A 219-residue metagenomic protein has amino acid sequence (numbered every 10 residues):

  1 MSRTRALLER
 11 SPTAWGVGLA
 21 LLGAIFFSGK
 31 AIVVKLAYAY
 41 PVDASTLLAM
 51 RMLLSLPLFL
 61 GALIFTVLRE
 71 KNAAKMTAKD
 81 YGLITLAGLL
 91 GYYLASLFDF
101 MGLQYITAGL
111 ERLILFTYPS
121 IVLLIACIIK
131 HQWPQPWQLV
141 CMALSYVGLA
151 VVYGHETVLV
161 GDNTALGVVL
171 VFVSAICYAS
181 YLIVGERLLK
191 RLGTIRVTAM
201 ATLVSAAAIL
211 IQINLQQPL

Functional and structural regions predicted by a protein language model:
S2-M50, L89, V160-R187, I195 (+1 more regions): Glycine-/small-residue-enriched transmembrane alpha-helix faces in small-molecule transporters and effluxers
L22, M50, A87, I114-T117 (+2 more regions): Hydrophobic core positions of alpha-helical segments in small-molecule transporters and transporter systems
F26, A31, L60-L115, V151: Specific transmembrane alpha-helical segments of multi-pass solute transporters/efflux pumps, especially DMT/EamA
I32-A44, K71-A73, F100-Q104, Y153-A165 (+1 more regions): Membrane-interface helix termini and inter-helical loops of multi-pass transporters
L36, I64, Y93, L97 (+8 more regions): Membrane-interface helix caps of multi-pass small-molecule transporters
T46-P57, S96-W133, Q138, S174: Specific alpha-helical transmembrane segments that line the substrate/conduction pathway and gating interfaces
F59, I125, P134-E156, T202-L203 (+1 more regions): Hydrophobic transmembrane alpha-helices of multi-pass small-molecule transport proteins
A78, R112-L115, I128-V151, G161-G167: Loop-to-transmembrane alpha-helix entry segments
